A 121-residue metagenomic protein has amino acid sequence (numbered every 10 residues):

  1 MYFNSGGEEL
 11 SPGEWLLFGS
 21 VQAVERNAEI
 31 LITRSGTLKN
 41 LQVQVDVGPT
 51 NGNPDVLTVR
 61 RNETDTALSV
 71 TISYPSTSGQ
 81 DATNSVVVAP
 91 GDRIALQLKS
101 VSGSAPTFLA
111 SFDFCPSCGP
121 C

Functional and structural regions predicted by a protein language model:
M1-C121: Extracellular jelly-roll beta-sandwich "head" domains, especially the C-terminal globular C1q domain
